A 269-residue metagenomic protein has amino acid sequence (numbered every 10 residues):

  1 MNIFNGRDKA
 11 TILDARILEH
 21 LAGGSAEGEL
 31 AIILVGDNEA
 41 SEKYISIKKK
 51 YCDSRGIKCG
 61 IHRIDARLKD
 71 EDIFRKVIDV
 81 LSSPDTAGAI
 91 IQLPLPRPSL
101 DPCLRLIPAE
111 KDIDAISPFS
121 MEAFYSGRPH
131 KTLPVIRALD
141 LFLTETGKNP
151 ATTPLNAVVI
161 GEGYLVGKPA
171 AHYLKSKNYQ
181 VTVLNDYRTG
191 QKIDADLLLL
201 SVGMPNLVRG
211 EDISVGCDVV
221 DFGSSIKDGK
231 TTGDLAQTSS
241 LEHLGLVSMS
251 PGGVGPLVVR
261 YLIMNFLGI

Functional and structural regions predicted by a protein language model:
M1-A26: Positively charged, low-complexity intrinsically disordered leader regions
E27-D37: Short beta-strand segments enriched in small/hydrophobic residues
V35, A40-I47, R97, H130-D218 (+1 more regions): Glycine-rich phosphate/diphosphate-binding loop of Rossmann-like nucleotide-binding domains
C52-A66, V181-L184: Short beta-strand elements in bilobed, periplasmic/extracellular small-molecule ligand-binding domains
D72-P84: Short, well-structured alpha-helical segments in soluble
L81, Q92-R137: Glycine/small-residue-rich loop that forms an oxyanion/phosphate-binding "nest" at active or ligand-binding sites
G88-I91, L200, V220-D221: Redox-cofactor binding/interface segments in oxidoreductases and associated redox assembly factors
C103-I113, M121, V220-I269: Rossmann-fold NAD(P)-binding glycine/threonine-rich loop
